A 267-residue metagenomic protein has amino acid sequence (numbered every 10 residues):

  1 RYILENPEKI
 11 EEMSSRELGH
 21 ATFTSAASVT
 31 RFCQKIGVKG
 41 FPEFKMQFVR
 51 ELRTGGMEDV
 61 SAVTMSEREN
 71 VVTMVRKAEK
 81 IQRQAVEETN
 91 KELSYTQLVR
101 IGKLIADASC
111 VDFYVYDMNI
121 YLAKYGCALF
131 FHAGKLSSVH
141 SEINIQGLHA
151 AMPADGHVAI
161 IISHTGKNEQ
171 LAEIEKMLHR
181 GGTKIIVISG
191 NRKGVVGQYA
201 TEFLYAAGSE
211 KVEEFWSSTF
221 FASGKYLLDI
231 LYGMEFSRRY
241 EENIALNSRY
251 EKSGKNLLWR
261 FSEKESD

Functional and structural regions predicted by a protein language model:
Y2, I101-L104, H149: CheY-like receiver
E5-E12, R16-Q97: HTH-adjacent hinge/linker in prokaryotic transcriptional regulators
F32-C33, I101, G126, I174: Hydrophobic residues within alpha-helices that form the first helical element adjacent to the glycine-rich loop
V75, E79, L98-I101, A123 (+1 more regions): Hydrophobic packing residues in well-ordered alpha-helices of helical domains and bundles
T96-A108: Glycine-rich phosphate/diphosphate-binding loops that line cofactor/substrate pockets in enzymes
A106-Y226, I230-Y240: Glycine-rich phosphate-binding loops that contact phosphosugars or nucleotide phosphates
E241-D267: A short, charged, Gly/Pro-tolerant segment at domain boundaries
